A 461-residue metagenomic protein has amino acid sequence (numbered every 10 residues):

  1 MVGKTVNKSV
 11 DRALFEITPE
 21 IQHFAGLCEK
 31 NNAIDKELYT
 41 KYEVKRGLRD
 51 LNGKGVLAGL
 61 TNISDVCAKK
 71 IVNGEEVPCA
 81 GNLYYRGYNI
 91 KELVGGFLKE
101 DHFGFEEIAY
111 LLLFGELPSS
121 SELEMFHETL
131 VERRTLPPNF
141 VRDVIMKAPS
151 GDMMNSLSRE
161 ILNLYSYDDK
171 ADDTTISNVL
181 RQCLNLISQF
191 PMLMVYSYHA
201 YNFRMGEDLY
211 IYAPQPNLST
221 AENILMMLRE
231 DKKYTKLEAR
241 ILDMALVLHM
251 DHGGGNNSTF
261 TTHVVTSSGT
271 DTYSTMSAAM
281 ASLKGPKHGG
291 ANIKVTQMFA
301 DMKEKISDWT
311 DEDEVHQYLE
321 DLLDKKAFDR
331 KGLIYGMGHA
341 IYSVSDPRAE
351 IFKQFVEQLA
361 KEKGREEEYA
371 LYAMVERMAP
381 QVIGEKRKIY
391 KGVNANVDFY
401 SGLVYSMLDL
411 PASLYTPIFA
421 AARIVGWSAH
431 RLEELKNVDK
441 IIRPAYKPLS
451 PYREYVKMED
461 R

Functional and structural regions predicted by a protein language model:
V2-R461: Non-transmembrane, aqueous-exposed alpha-helical and coiled segments at domain scale
